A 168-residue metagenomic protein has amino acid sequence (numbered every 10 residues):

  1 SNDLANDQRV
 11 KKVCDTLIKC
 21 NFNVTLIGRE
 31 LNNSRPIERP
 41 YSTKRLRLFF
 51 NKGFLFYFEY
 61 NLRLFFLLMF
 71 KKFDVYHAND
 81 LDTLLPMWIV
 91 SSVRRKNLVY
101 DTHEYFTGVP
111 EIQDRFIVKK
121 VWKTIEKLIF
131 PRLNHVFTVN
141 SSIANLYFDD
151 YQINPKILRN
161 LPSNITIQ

Functional and structural regions predicted by a protein language model:
S1-N33, H135, R159: N-terminal subdomain of nucleotide-sugar transferases
D7, T83-M87, A144-N145: Short, well-ordered alpha-helical microsegments
V24, E30-F56: Conserved nucleotide-sugar phosphate-binding/catalytic loop shared by glycosyltransferases and other
T25-G28, K44, K123-Q168: Donor nucleotide-sugar binding/catalytic pocket of nucleotide-sugar-dependent glycosyltransferases
F56-E59, N97, F106-L128, F137 (+1 more regions): Nucleotide-sugar donor phosphate/pyrophosphate-binding loop at the beta->alpha transition of glycosyltransferases
L62-F70, L85, I89-V93, F116-T138 (+1 more regions): Membrane-proximal helix-turn-helix segments that form the acceptor-binding/catalytic region of lipid-linked
F66-T83, K96-V99: Short N-terminal targeting/anchoring amphipathic segment
